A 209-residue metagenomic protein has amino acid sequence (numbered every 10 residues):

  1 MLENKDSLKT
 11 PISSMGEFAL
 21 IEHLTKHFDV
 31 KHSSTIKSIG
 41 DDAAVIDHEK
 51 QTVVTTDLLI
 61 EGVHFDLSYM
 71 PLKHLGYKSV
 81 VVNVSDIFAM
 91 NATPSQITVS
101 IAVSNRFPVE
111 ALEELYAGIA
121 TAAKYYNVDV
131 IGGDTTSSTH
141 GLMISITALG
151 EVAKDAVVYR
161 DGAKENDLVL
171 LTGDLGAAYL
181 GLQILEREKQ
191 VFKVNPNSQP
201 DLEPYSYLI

Functional and structural regions predicted by a protein language model:
M1-I209: Helix-biased detector of long, well-ordered alpha-helical tracts
